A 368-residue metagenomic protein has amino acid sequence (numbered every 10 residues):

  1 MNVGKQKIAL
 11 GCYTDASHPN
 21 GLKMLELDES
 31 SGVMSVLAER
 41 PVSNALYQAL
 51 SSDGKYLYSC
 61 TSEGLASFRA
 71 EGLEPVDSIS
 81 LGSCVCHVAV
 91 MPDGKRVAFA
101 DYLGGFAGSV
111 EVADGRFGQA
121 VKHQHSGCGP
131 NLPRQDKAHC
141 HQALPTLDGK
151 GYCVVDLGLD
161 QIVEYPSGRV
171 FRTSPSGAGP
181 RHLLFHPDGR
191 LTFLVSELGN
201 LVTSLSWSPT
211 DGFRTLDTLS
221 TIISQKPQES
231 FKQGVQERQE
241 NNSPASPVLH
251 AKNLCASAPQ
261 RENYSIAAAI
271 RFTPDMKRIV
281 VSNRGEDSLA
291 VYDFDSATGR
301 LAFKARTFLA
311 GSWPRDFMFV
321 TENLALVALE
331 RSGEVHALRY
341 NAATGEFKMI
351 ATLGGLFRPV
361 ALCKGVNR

Functional and structural regions predicted by a protein language model:
N2-G4, S52-G54, P92-G94, L147-D148 (+4 more regions): Residue-level detector of Asp-centered blade-edge/turn motifs that repeat once per structural unit in beta-propeller
Y13-D15, C60-S62, Y102-L103, V112 (+6 more regions): Short loop/turn segments immediately following the C-termini of beta-strands
L25-G32, F68-G72, V110-G118, L205-R214 (+2 more regions): Short loop/turn segments immediately following beta-strands, especially the blade-tip and inter-blade linker loops
A38-S43, S78-G82, H123-Q124, L132-Q135 (+5 more regions): Surface loop/turn motifs at the tips and blade-to-blade linkers of beta-strand repeat domains
P75-Q142: Asp-box/WD-like beta-propeller blade repeats and closely related beta-sheet repeat scaffolds
Q119-Q135, L216-G234, N241-R261, G354-R368: Surface-exposed loop and turn segments in beta-propeller and other repeat-based domains that flank or scaffold
